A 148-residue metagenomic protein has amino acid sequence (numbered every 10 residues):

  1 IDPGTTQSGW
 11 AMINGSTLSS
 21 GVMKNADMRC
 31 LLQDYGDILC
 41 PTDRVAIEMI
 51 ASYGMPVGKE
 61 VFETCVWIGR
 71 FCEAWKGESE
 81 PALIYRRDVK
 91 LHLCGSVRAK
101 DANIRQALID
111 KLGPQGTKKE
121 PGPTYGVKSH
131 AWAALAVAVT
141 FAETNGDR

Functional and structural regions predicted by a protein language model:
I1-R148: Phosphate- and other anionic-substrate recognition elements at nucleic-acid/protein interfaces
